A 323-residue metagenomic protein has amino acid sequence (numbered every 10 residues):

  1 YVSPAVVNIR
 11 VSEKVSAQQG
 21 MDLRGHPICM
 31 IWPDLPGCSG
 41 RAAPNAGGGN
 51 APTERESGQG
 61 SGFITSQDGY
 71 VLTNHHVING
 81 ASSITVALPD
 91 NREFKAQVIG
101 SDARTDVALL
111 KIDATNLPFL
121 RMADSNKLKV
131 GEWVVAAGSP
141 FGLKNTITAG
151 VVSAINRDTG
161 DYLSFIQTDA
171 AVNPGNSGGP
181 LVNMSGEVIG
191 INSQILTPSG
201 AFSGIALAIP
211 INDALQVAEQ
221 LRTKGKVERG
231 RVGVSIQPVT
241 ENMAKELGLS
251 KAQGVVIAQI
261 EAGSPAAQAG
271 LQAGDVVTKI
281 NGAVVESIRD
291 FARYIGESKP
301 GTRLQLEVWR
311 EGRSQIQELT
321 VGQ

Functional and structural regions predicted by a protein language model:
Y1-A269, A283, I288-Q305, W309-I316 (+1 more regions): Serine-dependent protease modules
G274: Conserved catalytic motifs of ABC-family nucleotide-binding domains
